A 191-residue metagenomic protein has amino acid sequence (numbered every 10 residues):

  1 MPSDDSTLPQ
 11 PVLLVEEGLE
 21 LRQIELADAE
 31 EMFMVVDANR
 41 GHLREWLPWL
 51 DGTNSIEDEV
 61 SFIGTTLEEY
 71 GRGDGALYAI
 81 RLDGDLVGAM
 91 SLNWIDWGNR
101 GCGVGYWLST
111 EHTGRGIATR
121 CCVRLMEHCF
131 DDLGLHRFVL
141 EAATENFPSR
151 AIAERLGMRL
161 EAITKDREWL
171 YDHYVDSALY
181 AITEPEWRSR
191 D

Functional and structural regions predicted by a protein language model:
M1-E31, V35-H42, L77-D191: Acyl-donor (CoA/ACP) binding surface of acyl/acetyltransferases
L26, D37, T53-V60, D74: Generic alpha-helical scaffold signal
D37-R40, D51, L67: Residue-level detector of secondary-structure transition/capping positions
R44-G64: Conserved GNAT-fold acetyl-CoA-binding loop/helix
W46, L50, G73-L77, H136: Short, polar/charged, Gly/Pro-enriched helix-capping and turn/loop motifs at alpha-helix termini and inter-helix linkers
T53, G64-A79: A short helix-loop-beta-strand connector motif used in the catalytic cores of GNAT acetyltransferases and, in some
S61, T65, R124-E127: Generic recognition of well-ordered alpha-helical segments within structured catalytic/regulatory domains
